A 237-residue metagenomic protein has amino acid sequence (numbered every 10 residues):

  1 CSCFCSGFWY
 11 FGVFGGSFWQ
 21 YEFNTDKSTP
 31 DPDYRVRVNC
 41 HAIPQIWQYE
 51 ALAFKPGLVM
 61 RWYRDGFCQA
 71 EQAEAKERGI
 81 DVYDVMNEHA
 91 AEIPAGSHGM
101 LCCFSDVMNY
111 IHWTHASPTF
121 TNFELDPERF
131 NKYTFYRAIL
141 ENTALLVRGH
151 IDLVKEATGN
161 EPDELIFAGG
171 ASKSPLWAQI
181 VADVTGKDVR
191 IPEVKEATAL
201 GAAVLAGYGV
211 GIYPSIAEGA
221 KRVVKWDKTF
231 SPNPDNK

Functional and structural regions predicted by a protein language model:
C1-C3, A53-K55, R61-R64, R137 (+4 more regions): Glycine-rich phosphate-binding/hydrolytic loop that grips phosphoryl groups
C1-K76, S97-E124, F130, I191-V194: Glycine-rich phosphate-binding loop of actin/hexokinase-like ATP-binding domains
C5, T25, R64-E71, A90 (+7 more regions): Structural signal for hydrophobic packing residues in well-ordered secondary-structure cores of soluble enzyme domains
G12-G16, A75-D81, A138, N160-A168 (+2 more regions): Beta-strand segments within the central parallel beta-sheet cores of soluble alpha/beta enzyme folds
N39-E50, T185-I191, V224-N236: Short beta-alpha connecting loops at secondary-structure transitions that line or flank enzyme active sites
Q69-E77, G211-K237: Acidic, glycine/GT-rich loop-and beta-edge segments that sit at the periphery of enzyme/chaperone cores
R78-P94: Short, well-structured alpha-helical segments that form the helix of a local strand-helix-strand
E92-V194, T198-L200: Activation-segment/catalytic-loop signature of the eukaryotic protein kinase fold
